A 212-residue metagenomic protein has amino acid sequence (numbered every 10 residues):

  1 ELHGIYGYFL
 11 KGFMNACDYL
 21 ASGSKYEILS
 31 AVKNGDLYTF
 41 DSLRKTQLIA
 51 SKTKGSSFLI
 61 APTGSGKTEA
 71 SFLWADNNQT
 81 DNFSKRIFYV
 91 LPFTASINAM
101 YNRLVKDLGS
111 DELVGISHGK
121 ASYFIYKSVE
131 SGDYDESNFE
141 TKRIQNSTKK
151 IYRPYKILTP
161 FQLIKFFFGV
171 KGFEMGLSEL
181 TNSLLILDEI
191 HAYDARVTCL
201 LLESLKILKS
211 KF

Functional and structural regions predicted by a protein language model:
E1-F212: N-terminal helicase ATP-binding lobe
